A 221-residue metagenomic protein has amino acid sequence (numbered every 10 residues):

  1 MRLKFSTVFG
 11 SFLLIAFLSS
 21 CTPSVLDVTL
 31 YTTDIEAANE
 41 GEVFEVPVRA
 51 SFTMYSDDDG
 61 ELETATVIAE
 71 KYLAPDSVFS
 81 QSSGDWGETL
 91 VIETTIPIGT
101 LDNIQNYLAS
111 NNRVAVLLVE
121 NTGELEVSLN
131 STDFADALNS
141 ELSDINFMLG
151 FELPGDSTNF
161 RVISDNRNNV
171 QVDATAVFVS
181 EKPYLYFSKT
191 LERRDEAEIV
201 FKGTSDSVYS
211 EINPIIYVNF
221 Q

Functional and structural regions predicted by a protein language model:
M1-F9: Bacterial N-terminal signal peptides that target proteins for export
G10-L14: Hydrophobic helical h-region of N-terminal Sec-dependent signal peptides in bacterial secretory/periplasmic proteins
F17-S20: C-terminal motif of bacterial Sec signal peptides marking the signal peptidase cleavage site
T22-S24: Bacterial signal peptide processing site
T29-A50: Post-signal peptide N-terminal segment of mature Sec-exported envelope proteins
A38-E40, G60-E61, V170: A short beta-turn/strand-edge loop motif at beta-sheet boundaries
V43-E70, D133-E141: Post-signal-peptide N-terminal segment of Sec-exported extracytoplasmic proteins
P75-Q221: Mature, soluble, non-transmembrane domains
